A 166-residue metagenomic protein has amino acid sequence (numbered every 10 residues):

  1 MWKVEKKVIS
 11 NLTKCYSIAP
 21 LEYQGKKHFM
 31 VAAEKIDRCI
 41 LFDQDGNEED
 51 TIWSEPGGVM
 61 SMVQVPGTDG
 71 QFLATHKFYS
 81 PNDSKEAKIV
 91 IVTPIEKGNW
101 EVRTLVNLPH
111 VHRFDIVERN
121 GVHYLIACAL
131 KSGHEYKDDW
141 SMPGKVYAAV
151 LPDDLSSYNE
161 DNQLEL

Functional and structural regions predicted by a protein language model:
M1-L166: Beta-propeller-forming repeat regions
